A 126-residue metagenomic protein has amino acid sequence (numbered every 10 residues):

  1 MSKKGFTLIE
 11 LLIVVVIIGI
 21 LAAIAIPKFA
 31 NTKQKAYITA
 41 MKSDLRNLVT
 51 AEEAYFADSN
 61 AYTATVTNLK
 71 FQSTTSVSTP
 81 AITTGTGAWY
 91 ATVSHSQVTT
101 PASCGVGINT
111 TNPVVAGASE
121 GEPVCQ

Functional and structural regions predicted by a protein language model:
M1-F29: N-terminal single-pass transmembrane signal-anchor helix
V15, K42, V49: Conserved catalytic core of two-component sensor histidine kinases
V16, I38, Y90-A91: Conserved short hydrophobic patches within well-ordered secondary structure
A25, T32, E52: Conserved alpha-helical elements of the SDR catalytic core
K28-L45: Aliphatic-rich helix starts adjacent to a transmembrane/signal segment
R46, T50-Q126: Periplasmic/extracellular, small/polar-rich flexible segments of pilin-like filament-forming proteins
